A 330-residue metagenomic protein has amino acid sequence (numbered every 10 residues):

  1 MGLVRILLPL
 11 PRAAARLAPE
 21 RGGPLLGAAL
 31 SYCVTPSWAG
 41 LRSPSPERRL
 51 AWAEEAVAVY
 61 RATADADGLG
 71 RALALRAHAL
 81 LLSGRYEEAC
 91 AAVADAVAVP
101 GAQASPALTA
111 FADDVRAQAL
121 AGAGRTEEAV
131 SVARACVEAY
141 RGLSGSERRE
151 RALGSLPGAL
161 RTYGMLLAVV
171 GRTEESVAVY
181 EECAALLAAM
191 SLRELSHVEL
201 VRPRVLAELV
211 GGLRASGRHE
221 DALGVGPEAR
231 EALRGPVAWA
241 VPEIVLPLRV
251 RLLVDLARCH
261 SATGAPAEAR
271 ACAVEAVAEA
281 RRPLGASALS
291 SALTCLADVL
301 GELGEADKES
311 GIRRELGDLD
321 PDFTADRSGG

Functional and structural regions predicted by a protein language model:
L8-R16, V57-R61, A94-A104, A135-S146 (+4 more regions): Amphipathic alpha-helical segments of tetratricopeptide repeats
R21-G22, S45, A64-D65, A104-S105 (+7 more regions): Short coil/turn linker motifs that delimit alpha-helical repeat modules in TPR/alpha-solenoid proteins
L25-S31, R71, T109-F111, R151-G158 (+5 more regions): Residue register of alpha-helical TPR repeats
L30, P36-G40, Y60, L73 (+11 more regions): Residue at a conserved register position within TPR or TPR-like alpha-solenoid repeats
G40-S43, T63, S83, A123 (+4 more regions): Structural motif corresponding to the intra-repeat A-B loop/turn of tetratricopeptide repeats
E275-A278, A286-G330: C-terminal non-catalytic interaction modules
